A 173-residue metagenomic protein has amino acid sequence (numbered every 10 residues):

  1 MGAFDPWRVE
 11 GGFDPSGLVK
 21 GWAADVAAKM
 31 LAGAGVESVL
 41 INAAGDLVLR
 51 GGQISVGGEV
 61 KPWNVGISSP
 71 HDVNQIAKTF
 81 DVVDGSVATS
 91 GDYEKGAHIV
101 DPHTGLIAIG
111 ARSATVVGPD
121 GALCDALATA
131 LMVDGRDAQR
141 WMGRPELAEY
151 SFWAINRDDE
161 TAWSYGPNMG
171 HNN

Functional and structural regions predicted by a protein language model:
M1-N173: Mature catalytic core of soluble alpha/beta enzymes
